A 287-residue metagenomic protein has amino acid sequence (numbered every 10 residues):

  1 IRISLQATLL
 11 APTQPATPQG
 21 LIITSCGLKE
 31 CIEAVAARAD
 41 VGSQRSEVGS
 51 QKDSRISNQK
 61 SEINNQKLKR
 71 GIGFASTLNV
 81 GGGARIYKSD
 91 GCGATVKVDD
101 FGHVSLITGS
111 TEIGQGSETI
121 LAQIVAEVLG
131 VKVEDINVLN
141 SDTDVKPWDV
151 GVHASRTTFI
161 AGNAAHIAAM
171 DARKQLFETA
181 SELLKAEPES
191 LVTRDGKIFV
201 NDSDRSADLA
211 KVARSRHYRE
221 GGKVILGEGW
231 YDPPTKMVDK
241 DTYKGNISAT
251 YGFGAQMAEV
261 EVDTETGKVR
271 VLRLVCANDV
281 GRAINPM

Functional and structural regions predicted by a protein language model:
I1-A39, K52-D53, N64-M287: Cofactor-binding beta-sheet edge motifs in enzyme active sites
Q44-E47, Q51, S57-Q66: Short polybasic linear motifs
